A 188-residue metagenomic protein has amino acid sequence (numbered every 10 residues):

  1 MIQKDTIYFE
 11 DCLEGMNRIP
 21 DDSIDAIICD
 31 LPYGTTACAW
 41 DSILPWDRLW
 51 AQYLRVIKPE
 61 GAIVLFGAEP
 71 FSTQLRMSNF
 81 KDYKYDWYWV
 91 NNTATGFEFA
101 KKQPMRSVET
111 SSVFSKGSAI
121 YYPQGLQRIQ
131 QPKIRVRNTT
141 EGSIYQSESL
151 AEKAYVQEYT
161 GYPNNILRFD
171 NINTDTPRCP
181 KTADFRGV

Functional and structural regions predicted by a protein language model:
I2-V188: Core catalytic lobe of class I
